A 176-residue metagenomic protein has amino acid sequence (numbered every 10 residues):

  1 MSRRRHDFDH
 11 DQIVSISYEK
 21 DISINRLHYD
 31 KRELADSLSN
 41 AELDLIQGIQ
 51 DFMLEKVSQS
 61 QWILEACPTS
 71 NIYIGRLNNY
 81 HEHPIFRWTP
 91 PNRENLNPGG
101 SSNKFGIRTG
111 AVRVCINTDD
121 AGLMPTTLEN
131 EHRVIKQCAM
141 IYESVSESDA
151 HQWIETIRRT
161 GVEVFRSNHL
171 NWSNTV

Functional and structural regions predicted by a protein language model:
M1-I63, Y80-R113, A139: Histidine/acidic residue-rich metal-binding segments in metalloenzymes
S39, L43, N78, T118-P125 (+3 more regions): Hydrophobic alpha-helical scaffolding
G48-Q50, C67, H83, A121 (+1 more regions): Short, structured coil/loop segments at alpha-helix boundaries
D51-S60, E129-N130, V134-V176: Mid-to-C-terminal alpha-helical segments outside catalytic/metal-binding sites
A66-T69, G110-L128: Short acidic/histidine-rich active-site segments
I74-I85, M124-Q137: Histidine/acidic-residue-rich catalytic or RNA/ligand-binding cores of hydrolases and nuclease-related proteins
